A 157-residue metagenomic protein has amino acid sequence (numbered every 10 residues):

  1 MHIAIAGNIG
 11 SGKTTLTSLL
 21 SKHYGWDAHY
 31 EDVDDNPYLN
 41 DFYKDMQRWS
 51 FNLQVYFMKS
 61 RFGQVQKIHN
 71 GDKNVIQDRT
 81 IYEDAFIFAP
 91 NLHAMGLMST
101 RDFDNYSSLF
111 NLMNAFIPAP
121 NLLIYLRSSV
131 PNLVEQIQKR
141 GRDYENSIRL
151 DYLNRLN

Functional and structural regions predicted by a protein language model:
M1-H2, D72: Pre-Walker A (Motif I) flank of P-loop NTPase domains
I5: Hydrophobic anchor at the beta1->P-loop junction of P-loop NTPases
N8: P-loop (Walker A) phosphate-binding loop of NTP-binding proteins
K13: Conserved lysine of the Walker
L16-T17: Post-Walker A alpha-helix
K22-R61: Conserved substrate/cofactor phosphate-moiety recognition/catalytic segment in nucleotide-dependent phosphotransferases
W49, L53-P118: Glycine-rich phosphate-binding loop used to anchor ATP phosphates in small-molecule kinases, encompassing both
I87-N157: A glycine- and Lys/Arg-enriched "phosphate-lid" helix/loop adjacent to the NTP-binding pocket of small-molecule kinases
